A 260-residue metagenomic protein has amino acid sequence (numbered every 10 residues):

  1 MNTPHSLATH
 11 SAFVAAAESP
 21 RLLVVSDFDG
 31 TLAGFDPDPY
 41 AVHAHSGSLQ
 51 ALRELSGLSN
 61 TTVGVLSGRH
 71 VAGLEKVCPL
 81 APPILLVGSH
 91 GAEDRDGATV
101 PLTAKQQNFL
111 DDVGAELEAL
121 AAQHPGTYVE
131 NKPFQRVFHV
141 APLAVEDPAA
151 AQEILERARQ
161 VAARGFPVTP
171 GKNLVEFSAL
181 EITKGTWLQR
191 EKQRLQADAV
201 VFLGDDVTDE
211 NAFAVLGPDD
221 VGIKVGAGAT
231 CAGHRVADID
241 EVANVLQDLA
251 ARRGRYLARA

Functional and structural regions predicted by a protein language model:
M1-F28, L32-D36, Y40, G47 (+3 more regions): Non-catalytic pre-domain segments flanking phosphatase-related domains
N2-L7, S19, L180, G185-A260: Mg2+-dependent phosphoryl-transfer enzymes with acidic/Ser/Thr/Gly-rich catalytic loops
G30, L86, F138, L188 (+1 more regions): Residue-level signal for inorganic ion chemistry
H43-K132: Active-site phosphate-binding/coordination module
S89-A115, T169-A197: Substrate-recognition "cap/lid" segment bordering the active-site pocket of phosphatases
V113-L117, A150-V161: Short amphipathic alpha-helices in soluble, non-transmembrane regions that often serve as interface/regulatory elements
T127-V145, F166-S178: Charged, glycine-interspersed solvent-exposed loop segments at helix/strand-loop junctions that cap or gate access
